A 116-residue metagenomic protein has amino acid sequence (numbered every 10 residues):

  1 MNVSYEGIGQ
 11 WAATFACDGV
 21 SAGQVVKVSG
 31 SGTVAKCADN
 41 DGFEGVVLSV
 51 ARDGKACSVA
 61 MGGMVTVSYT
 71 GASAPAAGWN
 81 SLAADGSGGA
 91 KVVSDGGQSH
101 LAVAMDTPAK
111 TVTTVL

Functional and structural regions predicted by a protein language model:
M1-L116: Surface-exposed, low-hydrophobicity beta-strand/loop segments enriched in small/polar/acidic residues
